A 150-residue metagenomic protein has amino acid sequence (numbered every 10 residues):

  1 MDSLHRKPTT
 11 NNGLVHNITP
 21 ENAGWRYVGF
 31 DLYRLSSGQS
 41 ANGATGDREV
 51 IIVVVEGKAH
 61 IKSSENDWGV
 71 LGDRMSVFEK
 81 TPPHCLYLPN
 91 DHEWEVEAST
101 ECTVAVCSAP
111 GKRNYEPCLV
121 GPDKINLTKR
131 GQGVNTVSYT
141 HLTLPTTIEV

Functional and structural regions predicted by a protein language model:
M1-T9: Intrinsically disordered, low-complexity terminal regions
T10-G43, E49, R130-L142: A short glycine-rich, His/Asp/Glu-containing loop-to-beta-strand
F30-R34, I51, C85-Y87, V106: Conserved hydrophobic/aromatic beta-strand scaffold that supports enzyme active sites
R48-N66: Glycine- and acidic-residue-biased ligand/ion/polar-headgroup-sensing regions
L71-V77: Blade-loop segments of beta-propeller domains
V77-N114: Ligand-binding loop in jelly-roll beta-barrel domains
A105-L142: Surface-exposed beta-loop interaction hotspot
H141, T147-V150: Single conserved hydrophobic/aromatic residue that forms the stacking wall/gate of nucleotide- or nucleobase-binding
